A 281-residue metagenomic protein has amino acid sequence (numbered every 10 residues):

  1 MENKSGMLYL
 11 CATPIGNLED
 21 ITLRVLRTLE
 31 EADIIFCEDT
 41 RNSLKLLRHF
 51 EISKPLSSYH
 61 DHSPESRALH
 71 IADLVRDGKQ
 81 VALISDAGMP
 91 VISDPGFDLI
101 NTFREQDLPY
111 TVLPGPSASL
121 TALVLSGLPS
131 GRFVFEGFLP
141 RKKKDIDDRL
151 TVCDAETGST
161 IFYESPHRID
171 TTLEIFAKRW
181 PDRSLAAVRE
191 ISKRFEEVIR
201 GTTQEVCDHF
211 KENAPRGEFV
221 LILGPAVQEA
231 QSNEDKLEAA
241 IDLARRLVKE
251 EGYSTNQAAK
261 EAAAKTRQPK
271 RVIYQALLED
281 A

Functional and structural regions predicted by a protein language model:
M1-D61: Glycine-rich, flexible N-terminal cofactor/catalytic loop recognition
S5, Q80, S159, P166-A281: A contiguous loop/helix-start segment that scaffolds small-molecule binding in enzyme catalytic cores
M7-C11, G78-S85, F133, G158-F162 (+1 more regions): Generic beta-sheet signal
L29-I35, D107-T111, S159-T160: Short active-site oxyanion
S58-E65, L139-K142: Conserved helicase motor
P95-F97, T255: Glycine-centered tight-turn and secondary-structure capping sites
D98-E156: Class I SAM-dependent methyltransferase SAM-binding "motif I" and its flanking Rossmann-like core
V112-G115, F162, A187: General beta-strand structural signal in soluble alpha/beta enzymes
